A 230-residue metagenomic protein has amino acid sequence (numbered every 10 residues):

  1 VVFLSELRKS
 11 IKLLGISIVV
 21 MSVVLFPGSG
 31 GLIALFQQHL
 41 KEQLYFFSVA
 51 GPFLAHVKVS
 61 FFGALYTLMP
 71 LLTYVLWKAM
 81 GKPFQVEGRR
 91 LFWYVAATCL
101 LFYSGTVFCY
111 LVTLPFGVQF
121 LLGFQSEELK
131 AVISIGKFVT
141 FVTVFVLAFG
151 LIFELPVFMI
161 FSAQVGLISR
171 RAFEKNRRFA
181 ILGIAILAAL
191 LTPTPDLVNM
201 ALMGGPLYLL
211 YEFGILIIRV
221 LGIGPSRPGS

Functional and structural regions predicted by a protein language model:
V1-S230: Membrane topogenic/interface segments and analogous intrinsically disordered interaction regions
